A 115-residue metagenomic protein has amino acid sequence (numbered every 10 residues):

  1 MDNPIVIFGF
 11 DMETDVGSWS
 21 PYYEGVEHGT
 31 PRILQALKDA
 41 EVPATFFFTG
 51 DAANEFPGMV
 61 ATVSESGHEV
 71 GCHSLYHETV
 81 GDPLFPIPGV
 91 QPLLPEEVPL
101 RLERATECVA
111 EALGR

Functional and structural regions predicted by a protein language model:
M1-R115: Catalytic alpha-helical scaffold of carbohydrate-active enzymes acting on polysaccharides/glycoconjugates
